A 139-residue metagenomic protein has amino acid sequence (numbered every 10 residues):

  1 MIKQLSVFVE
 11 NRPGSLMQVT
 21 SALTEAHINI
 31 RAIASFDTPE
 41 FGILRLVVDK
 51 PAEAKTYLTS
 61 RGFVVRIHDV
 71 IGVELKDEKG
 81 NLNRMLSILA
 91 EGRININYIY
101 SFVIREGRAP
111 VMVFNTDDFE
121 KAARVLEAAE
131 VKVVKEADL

Functional and structural regions predicted by a protein language model:
M1-L139: A conserved regulatory-domain signal marking ACT and ACT-like small-molecule sensing domains and adjacent regulatory
